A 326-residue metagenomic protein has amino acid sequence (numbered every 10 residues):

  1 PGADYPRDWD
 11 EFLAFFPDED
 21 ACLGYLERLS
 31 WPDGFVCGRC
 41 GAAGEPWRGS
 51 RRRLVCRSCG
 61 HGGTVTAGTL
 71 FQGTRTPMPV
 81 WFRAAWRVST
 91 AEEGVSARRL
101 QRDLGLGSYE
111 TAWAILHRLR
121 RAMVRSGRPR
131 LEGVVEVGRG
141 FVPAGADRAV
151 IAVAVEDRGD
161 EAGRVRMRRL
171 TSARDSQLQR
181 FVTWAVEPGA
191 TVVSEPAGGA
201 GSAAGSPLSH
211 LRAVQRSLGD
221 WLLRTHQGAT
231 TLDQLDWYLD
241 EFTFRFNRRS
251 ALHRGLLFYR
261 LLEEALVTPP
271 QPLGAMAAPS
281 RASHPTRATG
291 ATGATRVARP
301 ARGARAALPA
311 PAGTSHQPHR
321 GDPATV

Functional and structural regions predicted by a protein language model:
P1-V326: Residue-level recognition of single "structural anchor" positions that define or cap local secondary structure
